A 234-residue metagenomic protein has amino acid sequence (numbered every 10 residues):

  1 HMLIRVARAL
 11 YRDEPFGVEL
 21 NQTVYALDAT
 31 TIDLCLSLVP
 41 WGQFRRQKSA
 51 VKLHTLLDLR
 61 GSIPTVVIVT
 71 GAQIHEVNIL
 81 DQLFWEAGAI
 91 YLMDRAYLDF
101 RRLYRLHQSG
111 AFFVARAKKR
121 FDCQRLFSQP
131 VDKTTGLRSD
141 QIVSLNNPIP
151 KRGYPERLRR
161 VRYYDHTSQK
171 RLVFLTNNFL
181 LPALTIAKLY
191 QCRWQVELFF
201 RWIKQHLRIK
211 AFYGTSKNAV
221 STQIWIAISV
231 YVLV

Functional and structural regions predicted by a protein language model:
M2-L10, E14-V234: Single, function-defining residue in the core of a domain
